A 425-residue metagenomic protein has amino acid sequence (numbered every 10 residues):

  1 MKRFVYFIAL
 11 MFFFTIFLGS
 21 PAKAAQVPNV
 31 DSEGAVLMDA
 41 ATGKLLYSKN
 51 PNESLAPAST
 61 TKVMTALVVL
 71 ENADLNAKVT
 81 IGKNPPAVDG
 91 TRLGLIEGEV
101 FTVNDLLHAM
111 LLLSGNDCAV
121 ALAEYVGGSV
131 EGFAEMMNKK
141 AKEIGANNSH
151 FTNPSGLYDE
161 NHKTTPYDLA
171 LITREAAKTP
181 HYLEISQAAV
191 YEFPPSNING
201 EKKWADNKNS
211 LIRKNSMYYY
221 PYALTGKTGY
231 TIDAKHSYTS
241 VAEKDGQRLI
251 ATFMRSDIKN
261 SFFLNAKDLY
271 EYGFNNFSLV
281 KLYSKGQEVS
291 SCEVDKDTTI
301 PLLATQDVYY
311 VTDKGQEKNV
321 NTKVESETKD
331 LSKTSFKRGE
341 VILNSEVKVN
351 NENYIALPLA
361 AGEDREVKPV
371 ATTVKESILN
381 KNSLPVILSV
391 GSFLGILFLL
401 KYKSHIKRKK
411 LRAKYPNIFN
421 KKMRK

Functional and structural regions predicted by a protein language model:
M1-F7: Positively charged n-region of N-terminal signal peptides that target proteins for export
F4, A24, D39, K414-I418: Catalytic-site microenvironment of enzymes that process N-acetyl-hexosamine-containing cell-wall polysaccharides
F14-K23: C-terminal segment of classical bacterial N-terminal signal peptides
F14-T15, D74, F277: Hydrophobic alpha-helical membrane context
T15, V27-P28, K49, L249 (+1 more regions): Solvent-exposed, well-ordered amphipathic alpha-helical segments that flank/support binding or catalytic loops
A22-A188, P195: Active-site-adjacent loops and short helices of periplasmic peptidoglycan-processing enzymes
N147, N161-K163, D168, T173-N417 (+1 more regions): Domain-terminus/edge residues, biased toward the C-terminal soluble/receptor-binding domains of extracytoplasmic
